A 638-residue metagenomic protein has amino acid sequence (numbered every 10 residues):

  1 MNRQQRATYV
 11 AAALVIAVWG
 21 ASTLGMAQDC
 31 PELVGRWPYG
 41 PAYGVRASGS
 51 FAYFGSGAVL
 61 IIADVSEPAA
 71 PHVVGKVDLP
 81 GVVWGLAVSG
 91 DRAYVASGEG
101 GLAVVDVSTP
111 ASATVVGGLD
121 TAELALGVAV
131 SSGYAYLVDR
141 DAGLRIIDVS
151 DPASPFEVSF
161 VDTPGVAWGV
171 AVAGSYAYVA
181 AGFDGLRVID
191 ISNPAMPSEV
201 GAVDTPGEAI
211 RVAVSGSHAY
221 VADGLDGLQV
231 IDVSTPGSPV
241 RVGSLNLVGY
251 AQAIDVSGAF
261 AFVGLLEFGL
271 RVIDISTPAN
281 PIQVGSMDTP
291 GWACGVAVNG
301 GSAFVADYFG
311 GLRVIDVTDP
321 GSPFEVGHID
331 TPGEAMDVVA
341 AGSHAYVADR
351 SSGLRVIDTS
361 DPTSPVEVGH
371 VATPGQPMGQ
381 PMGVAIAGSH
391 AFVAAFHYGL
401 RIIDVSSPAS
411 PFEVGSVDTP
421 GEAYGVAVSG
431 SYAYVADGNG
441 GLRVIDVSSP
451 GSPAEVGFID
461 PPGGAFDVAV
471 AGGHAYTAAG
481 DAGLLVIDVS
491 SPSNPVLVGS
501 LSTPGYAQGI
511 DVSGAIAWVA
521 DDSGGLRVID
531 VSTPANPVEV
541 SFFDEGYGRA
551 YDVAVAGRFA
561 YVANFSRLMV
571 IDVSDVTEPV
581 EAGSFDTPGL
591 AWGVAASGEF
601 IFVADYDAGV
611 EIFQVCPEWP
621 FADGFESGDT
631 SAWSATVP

Functional and structural regions predicted by a protein language model:
M1, I16, T373-P374: Short regulatory "switch" loops immediately downstream of catalytic or recognition motifs within protein catalytic
M1-A13: Bacterial N-terminal signal peptides that target proteins for export
V10, M26-A27, F625: N-terminal targeting leader peptides, primarily classical Sec-type signal peptides for secretion
A11-S22: Bacterial N-terminal signal peptides
G25-E618: Feature marking well-ordered beta-strand scaffolds used for ligand recognition
W619-S631: Extracellular carbohydrate-recognition regions
T630-P638: Extracellular glycan-recognition surfaces and repeat-rich motifs
